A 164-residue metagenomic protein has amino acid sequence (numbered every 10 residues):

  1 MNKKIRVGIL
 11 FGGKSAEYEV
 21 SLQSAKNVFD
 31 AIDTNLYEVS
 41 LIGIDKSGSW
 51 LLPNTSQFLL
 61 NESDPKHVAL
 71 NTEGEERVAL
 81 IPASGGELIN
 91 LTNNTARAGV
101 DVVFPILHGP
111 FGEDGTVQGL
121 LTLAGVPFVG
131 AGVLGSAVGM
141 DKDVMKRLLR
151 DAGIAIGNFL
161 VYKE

Functional and structural regions predicted by a protein language model:
M1-V129, V133-L134, V138-D151, K163-E164: ATP-binding N-terminal substructure of ATP-dependent carboxylate-amine bond-forming enzymes
A155-K163: Phosphate/pyrophosphate-binding betaalpha-module
